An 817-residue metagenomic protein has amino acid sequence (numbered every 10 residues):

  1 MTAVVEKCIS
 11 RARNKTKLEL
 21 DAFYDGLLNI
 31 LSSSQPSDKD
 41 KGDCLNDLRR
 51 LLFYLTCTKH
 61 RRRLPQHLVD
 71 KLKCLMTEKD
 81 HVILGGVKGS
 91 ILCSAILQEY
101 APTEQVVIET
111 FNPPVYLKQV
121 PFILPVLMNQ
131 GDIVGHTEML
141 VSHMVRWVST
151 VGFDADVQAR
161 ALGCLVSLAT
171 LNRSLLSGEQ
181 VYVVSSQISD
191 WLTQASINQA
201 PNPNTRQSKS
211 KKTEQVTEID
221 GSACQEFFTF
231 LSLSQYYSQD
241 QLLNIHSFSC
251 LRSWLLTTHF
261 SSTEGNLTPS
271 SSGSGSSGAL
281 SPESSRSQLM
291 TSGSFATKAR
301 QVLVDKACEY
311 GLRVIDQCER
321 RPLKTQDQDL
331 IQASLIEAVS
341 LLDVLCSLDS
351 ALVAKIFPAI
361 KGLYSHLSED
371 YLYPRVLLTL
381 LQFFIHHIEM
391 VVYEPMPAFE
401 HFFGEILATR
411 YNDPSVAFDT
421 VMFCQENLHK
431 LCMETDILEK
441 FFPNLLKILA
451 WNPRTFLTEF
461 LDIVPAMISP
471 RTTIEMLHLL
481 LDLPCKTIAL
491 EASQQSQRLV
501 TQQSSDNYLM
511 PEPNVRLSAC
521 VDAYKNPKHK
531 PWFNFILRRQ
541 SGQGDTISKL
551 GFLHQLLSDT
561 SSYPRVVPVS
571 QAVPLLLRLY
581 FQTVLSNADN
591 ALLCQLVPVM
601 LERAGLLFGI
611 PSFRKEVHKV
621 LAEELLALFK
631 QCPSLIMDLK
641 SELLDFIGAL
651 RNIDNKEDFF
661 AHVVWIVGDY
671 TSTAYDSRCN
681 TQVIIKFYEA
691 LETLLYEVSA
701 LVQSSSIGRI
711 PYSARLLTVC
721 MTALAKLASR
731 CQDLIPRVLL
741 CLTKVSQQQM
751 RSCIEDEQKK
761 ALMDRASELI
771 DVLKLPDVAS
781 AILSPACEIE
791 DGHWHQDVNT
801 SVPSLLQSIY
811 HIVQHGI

Functional and structural regions predicted by a protein language model:
M1-I817: Extended, charge-rich alpha-helical scaffold/interaction domains
